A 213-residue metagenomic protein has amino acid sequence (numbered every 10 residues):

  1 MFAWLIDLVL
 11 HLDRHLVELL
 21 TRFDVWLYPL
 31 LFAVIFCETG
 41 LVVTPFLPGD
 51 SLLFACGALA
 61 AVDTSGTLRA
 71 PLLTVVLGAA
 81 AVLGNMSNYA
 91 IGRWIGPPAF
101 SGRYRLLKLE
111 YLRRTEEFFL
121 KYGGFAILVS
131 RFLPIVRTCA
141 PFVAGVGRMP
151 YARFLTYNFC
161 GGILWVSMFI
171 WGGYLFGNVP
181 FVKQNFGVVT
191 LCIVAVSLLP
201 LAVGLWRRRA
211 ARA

Functional and structural regions predicted by a protein language model:
M1-F32, A58-R153, N178-L191, P200-A213: Membrane-interfacial helix-loop-helix
F32-S51, S197: Transmembrane alpha-helix interface/packing and boundary motifs in multi-pass membrane proteins, characterized by
F54-A55: Short amphipathic alpha-helical face segments that pack within enzyme cores and frequently flank/anchor catalytic
L112, L164-W165, S197: Short secondary-structure transition/capping segments
I135-C139, F159, I163-V166: Hydrophobic alpha-helical transmembrane bundles that constitute the permease/transmembrane domains of multi-pass
W165-N178: Transmembrane alpha-helical segments of integral membrane proteins
I170, I193-P200: Alpha-helical transmembrane segments
